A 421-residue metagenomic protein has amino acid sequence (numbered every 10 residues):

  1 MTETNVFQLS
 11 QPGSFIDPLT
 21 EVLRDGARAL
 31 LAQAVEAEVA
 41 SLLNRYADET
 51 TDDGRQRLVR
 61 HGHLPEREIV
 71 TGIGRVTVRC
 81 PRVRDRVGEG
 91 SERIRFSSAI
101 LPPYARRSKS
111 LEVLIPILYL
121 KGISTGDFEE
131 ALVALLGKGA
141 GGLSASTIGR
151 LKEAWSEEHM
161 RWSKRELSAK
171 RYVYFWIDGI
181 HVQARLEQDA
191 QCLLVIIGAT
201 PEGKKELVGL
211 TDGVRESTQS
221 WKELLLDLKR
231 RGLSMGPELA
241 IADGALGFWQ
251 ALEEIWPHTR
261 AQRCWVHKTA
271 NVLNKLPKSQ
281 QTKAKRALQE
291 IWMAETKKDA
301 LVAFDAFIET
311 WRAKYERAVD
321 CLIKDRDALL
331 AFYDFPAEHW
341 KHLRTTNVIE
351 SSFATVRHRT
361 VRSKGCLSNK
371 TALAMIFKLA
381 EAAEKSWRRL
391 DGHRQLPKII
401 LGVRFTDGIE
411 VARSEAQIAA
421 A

Functional and structural regions predicted by a protein language model:
M1-F15, A37-A40, R45, A134 (+1 more regions): Acidic/histidine-rich catalytic cores and adjacent linkers of DNA breakage/strand-transfer/modification proteins
E3-Q8, P12-P102, Q183: Short, conserved DNA-binding cores of transcription-related domains
V35, V39, I73, D85 (+14 more regions): Mobile genetic element proteins and their domesticated derivatives, centered on retroelements and DNA transposons
R75-P103, S110, L135-A242, L246 (+4 more regions): RNase H-like nuclease fold core
S110-G122: Short, amphipathic alpha-helical "recognition" segments used to contact nucleic acids or chromatin
G122-V133: Short, charged amphipathic recognition helices of the HTH superfamily and cognate SANT/SANTA-like modules
P257-N274: Inter-helix linker motif
N271-T296: Conserved phosphate-handling catalytic cores of large alpha/beta enzymes
